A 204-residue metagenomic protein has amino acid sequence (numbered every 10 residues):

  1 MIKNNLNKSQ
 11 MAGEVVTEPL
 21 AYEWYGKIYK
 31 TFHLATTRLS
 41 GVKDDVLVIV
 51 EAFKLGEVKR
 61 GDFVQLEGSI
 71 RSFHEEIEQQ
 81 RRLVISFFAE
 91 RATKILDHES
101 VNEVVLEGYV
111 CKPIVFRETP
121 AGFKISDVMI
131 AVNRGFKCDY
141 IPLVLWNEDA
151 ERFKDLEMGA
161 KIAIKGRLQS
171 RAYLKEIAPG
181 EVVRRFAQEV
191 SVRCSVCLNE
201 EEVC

Functional and structural regions predicted by a protein language model:
M1-C204: Single-stranded nucleic acid-binding surfaces, predominantly the OB-fold ssDNA-binding core
